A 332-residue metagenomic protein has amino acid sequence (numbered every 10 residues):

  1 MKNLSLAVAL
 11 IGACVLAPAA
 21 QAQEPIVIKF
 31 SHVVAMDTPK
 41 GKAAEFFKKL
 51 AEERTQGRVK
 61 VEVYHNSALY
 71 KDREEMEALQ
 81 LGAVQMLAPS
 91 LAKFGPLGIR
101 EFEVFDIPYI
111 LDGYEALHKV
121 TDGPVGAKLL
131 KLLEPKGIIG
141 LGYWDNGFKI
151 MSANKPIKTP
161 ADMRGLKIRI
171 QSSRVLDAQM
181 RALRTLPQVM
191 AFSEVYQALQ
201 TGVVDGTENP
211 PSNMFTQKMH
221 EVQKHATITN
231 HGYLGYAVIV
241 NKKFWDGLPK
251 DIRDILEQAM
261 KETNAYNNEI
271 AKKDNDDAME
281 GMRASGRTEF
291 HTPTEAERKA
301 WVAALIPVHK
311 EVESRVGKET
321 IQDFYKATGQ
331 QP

Functional and structural regions predicted by a protein language model:
M1-K2: N-terminal secretory signal peptides that target proteins for export/translocation
S5-V15: Bacterial N-terminal signal peptides
L16-A22: Sec/Tat signal peptide C-region and signal peptidase I cleavage site
Q23-A116, P124-P332: N-terminal secretory/targeting leader peptides
